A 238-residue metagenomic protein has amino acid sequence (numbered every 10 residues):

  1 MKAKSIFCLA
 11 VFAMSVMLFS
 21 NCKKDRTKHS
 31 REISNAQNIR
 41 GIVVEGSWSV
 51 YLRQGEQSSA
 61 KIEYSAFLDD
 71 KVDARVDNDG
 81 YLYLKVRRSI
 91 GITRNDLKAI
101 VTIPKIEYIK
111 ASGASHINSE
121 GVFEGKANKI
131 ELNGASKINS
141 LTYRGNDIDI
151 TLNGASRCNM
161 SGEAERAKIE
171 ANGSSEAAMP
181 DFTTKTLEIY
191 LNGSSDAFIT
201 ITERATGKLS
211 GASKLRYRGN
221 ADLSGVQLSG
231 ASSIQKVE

Functional and structural regions predicted by a protein language model:
M1-S30: Bacterial Sec-dependent N-terminal signal peptides
F19-S112, H116-E131, T142-T151, N159-A167 (+3 more regions): Acidic (Asp/Glu) and glycine-rich low-complexity loops/linkers that are typically intrinsically disordered
G46, A74, I109, G134 (+3 more regions): A residue-level signal for conserved active-site and pocket-lining positions in enzyme catalytic cores
C158-E238: Short, surface-exposed interaction patches in beta-rich subdomains that mediate adhesion/assembly near membranes
